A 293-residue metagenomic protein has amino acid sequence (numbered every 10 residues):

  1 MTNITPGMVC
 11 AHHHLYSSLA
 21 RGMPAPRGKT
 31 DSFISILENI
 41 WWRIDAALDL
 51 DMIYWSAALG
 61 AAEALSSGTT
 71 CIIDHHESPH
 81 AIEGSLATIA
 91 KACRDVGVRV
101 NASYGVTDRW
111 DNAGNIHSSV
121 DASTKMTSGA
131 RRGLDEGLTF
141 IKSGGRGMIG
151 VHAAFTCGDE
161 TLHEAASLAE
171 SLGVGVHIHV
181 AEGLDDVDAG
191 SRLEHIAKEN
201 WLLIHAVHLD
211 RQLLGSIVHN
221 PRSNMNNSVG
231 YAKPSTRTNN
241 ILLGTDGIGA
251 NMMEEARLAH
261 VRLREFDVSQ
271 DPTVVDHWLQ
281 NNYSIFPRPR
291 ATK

Functional and structural regions predicted by a protein language model:
M1-T5: Histidine-rich, glycine-flanked metal-binding segment
P6-S18, G175-E182: Histidine-centered catalytic micro-motifs
H12, G68, C93, I149 (+5 more regions): Divalent metal-coordination and catalytic microenvironments
L19-I53, R109-A130, L184-W201, R211-S216 (+2 more regions): Active-site gating loops and adjacent loop-to-helix segments of metal-dependent hydrolytic enzymes
M23-V98, G133-K142: Alpha-helical scaffold segments that flank or form the walls of functional sites
A57-A64, S223-N226, E265-K293: C-terminal helical cap
G84-L202, A206-V207: Metal-coordinating catalytic core of metallo-dependent amide/deamination hydrolases
V176-A181, R222, N227-V229, R237-E255 (+1 more regions): Short acidic/histidine-rich active-site segments
